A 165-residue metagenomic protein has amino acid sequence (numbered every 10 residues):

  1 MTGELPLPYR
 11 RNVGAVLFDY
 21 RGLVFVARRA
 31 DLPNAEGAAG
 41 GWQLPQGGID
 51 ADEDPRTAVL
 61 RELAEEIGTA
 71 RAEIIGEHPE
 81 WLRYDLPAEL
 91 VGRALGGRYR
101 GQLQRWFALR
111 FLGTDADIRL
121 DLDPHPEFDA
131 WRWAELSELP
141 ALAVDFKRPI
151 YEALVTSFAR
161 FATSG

Functional and structural regions predicted by a protein language model:
T2-L44: N-terminal strand-loop-strand
L32, L86-E89, A153, G165: A generic membrane alpha-helix/interface feature
G41, P45, L90-A94, S164-G165: Functional cleft and adjacent loop/helix regions within the main domain that mediate ligand binding or catalysis
G48-D145: Unchanged
L136-G165: Charged phosphate-binding loop/patch that engages nucleotide di/tri-phosphates or the phosphate backbone of nucleic
